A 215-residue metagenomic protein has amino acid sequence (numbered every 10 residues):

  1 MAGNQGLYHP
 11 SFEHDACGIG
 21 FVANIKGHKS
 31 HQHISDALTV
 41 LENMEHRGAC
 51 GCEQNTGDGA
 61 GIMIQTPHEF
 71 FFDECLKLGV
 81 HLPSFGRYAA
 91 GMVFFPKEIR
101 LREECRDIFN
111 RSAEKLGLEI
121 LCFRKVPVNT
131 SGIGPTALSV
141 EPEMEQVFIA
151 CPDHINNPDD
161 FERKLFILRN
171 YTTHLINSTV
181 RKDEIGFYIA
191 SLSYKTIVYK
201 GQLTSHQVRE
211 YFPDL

Functional and structural regions predicted by a protein language model:
M1-L215: N-terminal segments that mediate ammonia production and transfer in glutamine-dependent amidotransferase systems
